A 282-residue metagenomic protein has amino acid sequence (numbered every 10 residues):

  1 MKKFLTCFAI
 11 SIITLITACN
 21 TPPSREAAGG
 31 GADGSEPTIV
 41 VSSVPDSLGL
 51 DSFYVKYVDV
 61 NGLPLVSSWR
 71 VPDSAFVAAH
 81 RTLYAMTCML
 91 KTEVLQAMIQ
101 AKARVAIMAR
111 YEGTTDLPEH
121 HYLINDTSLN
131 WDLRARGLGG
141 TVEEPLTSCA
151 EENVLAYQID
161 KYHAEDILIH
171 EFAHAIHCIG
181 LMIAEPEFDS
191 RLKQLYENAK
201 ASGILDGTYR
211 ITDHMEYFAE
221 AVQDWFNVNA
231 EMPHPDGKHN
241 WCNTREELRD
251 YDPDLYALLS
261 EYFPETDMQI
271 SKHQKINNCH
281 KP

Functional and structural regions predicted by a protein language model:
M1-F4: Positively charged n-region of N-terminal signal peptides that target proteins for export
T6-S11: Sec-dependent N-terminal signal peptides
L15-A18: C-terminal motif of bacterial Sec signal peptides marking the signal peptidase cleavage site
N20-P22: Bacterial signal peptide processing site
R25, P45-S52, V66, L123-Q158 (+1 more regions): Metalloprotease/metallohydrolase-associated module, dominated by Zn2+-dependent proteases
G30-P45, G49-V55, V60-L63, S68 (+1 more regions): Acidic/His-rich structured neighborhood in mature extracellular/periplasmic domains
